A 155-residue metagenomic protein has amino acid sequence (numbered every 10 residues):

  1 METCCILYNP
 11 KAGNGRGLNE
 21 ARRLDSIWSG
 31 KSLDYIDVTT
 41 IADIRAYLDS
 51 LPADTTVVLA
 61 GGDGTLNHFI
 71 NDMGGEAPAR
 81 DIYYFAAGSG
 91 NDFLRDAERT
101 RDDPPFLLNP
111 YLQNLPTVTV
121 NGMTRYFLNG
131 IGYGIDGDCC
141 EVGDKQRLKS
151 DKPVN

Functional and structural regions predicted by a protein language model:
M1-A60, N67-E76: ATP/NTP phosphate-donor binding region
C5-L7, I36, G75-N155: Catalytic core of DAGKc-family lipid kinases
R16-L18, G64-N67, N91-F93, I135-G137: Short, flexible micro-motifs
A60-G61, F85: Structural motif
